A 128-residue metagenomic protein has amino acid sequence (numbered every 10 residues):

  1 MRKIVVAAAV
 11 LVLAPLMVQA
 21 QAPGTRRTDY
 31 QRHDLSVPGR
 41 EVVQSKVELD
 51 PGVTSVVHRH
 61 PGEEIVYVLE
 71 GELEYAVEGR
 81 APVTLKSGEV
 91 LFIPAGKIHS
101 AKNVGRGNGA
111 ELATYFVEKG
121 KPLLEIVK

Functional and structural regions predicted by a protein language model:
R2-K46, T84, F92, K102 (+1 more regions): A short, N-terminal "cap"/entry segment at the start of jelly-roll beta-barrel domains of the cupin/DSBH fold
S36, R40-V42, G52-Y67: A short beta-loop-beta micro-motif enriched in histidine and acidic residues
Q44-K46, I65, V90-F92, A113-T114: Conserved hydrophobic/aromatic beta-strand scaffold that supports enzyme active sites
L49-D50, G79-G96: Short acidic-glycine-tyrosine-enriched beta hairpin
S55-H60, V77, T84, K102-V104 (+1 more regions): Short histidine-centered beta-strand/loop micro-motifs that create catalytic or ligand/metal-coordination sites
H60-G79, E89: Glycine- and acidic-residue-biased ligand/ion/polar-headgroup-sensing regions
E74, P82, G96-K121: Ligand-binding loop in jelly-roll beta-barrel domains
